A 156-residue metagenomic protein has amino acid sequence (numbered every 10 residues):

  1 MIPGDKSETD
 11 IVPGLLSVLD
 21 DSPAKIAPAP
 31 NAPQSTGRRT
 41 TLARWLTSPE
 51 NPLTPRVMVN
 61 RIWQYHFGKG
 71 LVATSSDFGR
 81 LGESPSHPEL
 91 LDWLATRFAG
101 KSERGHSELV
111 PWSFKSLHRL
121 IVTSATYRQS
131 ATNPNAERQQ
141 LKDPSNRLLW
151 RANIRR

Functional and structural regions predicted by a protein language model:
M1-R156: Primarily short, surface-exposed interaction patches in extracytoplasmic proteins
